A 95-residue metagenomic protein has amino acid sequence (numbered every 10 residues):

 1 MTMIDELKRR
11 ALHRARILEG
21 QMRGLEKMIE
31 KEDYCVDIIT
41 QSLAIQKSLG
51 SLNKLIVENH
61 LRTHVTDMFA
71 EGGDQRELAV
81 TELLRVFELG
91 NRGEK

Functional and structural regions predicted by a protein language model:
M1-K95: Solvent-exposed interaction patches of small proteins and small membrane subunits
